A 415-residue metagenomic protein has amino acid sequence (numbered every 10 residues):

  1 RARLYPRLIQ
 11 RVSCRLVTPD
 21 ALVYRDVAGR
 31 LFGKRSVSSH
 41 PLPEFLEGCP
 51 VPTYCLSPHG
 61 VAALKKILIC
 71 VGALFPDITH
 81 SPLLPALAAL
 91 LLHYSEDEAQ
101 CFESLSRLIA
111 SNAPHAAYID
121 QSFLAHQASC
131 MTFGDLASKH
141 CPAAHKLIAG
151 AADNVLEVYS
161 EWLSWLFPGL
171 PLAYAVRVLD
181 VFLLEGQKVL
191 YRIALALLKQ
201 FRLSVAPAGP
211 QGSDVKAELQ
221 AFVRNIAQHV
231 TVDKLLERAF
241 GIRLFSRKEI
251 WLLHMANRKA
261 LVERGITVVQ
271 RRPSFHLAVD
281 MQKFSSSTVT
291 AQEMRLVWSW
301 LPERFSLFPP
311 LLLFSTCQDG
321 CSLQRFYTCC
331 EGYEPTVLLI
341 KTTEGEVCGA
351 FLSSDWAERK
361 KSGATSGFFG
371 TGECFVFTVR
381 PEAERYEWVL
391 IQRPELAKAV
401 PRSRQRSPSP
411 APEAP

Functional and structural regions predicted by a protein language model:
R1-Q228: Internal, helix-rich recognition cores of eukaryotic regulatory domains
L4, F45, L105, A137 (+8 more regions): Generic structural hydrophobic/aromatic packing signal, biased to beta-strands
L8, W165-P168, V178, H254 (+3 more regions): Enriched - but not universal
I9, A28, S36, P58 (+10 more regions): Generic alpha-helical secondary structure signal
I9, L195-L296: C-terminal regulatory/linker segments that are acidic, Ser/Thr- and Pro-rich and often disordered or coiled-coil
K259-P415: Phosphate-recognition beta-domain surfaces
